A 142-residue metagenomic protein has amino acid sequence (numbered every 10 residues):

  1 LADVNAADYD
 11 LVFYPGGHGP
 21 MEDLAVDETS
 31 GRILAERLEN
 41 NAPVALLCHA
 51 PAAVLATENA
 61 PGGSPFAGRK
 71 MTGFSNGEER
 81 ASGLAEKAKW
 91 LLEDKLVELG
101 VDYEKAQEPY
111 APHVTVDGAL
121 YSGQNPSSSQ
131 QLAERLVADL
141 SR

Functional and structural regions predicted by a protein language model:
L1-R142: Active-site-adjacent pocket-lining segments in enzyme domains
